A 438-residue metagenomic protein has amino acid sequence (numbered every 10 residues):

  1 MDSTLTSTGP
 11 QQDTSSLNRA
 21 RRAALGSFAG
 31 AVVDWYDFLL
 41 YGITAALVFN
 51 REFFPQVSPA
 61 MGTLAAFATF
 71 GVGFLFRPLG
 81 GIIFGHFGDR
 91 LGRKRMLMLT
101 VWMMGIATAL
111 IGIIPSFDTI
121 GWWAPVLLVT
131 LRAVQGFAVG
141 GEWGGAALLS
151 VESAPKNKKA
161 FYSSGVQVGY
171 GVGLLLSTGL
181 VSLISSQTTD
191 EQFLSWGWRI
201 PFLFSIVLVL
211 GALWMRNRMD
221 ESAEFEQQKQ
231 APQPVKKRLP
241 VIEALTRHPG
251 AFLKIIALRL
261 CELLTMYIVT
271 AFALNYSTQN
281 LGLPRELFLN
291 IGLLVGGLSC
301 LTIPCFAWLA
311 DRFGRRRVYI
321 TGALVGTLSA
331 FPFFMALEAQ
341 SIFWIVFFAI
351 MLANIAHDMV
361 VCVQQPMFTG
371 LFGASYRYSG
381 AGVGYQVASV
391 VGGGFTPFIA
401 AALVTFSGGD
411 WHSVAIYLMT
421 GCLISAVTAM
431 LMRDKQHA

Functional and structural regions predicted by a protein language model:
G42-I43, P249-L298, G392-P397: Extracytoplasmic gate region of multi-pass secondary transporters
R90-V101, R312-A323: Cytoplasmic membrane-interface "Motif A"-like loop-to-helix N-cap segments of 12-TM Major Facilitator Superfamily
W102-I120, V325-Q340: C-terminal ends and interior cores of transmembrane alpha-helices in multi-pass membrane transporters/permeases
F161-S185, G384-T396: Glycine-rich segments within core transmembrane alpha-helices of 12-TM secondary carriers
S186-L203, A402-T420: A membrane-interface helix-boundary motif in multi-pass transporters
A212-M219, M367, M419-A438: Multi-pass alpha-helical transporter architecture, strongest for 12-TM Major Facilitator/SLC carriers used
R317-V363: C-terminal transmembrane helical hairpin of 12-TM major facilitator-type secondary transporters
S375-T405: A late C-terminal transmembrane helix in Major Facilitator Superfamily
